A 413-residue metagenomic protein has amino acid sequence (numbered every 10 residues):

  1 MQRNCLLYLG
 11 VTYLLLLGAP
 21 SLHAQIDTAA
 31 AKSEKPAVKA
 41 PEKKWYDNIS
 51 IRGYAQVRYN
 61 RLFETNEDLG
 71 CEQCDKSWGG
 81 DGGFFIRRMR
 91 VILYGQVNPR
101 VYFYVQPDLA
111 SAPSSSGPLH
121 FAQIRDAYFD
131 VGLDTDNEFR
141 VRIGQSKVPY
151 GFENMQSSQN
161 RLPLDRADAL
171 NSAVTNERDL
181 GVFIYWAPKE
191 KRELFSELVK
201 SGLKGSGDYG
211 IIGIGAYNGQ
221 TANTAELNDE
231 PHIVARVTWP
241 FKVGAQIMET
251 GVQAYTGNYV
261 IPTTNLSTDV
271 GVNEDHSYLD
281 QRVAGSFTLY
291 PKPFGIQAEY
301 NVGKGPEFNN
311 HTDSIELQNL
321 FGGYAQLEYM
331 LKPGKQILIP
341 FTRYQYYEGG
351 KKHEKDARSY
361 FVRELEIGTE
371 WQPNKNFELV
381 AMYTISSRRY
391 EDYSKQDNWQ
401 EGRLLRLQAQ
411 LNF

Functional and structural regions predicted by a protein language model:
M1-P36: Cleavable N-terminal export/targeting peptides
L15-L16, Y102, H311, S394: Hydrophobic alpha-helical membrane context
D27-A30, K44-D47, L62-L69, S77-W78 (+5 more regions): Outer-membrane beta-barrel pore domains
A40, W45-E64, W78-G219, L227-V234 (+6 more regions): Outer membrane beta-barrel
N223-H232, T250, I261: Surface loops at the rim/top face of extracytoplasmic beta-rich domains
